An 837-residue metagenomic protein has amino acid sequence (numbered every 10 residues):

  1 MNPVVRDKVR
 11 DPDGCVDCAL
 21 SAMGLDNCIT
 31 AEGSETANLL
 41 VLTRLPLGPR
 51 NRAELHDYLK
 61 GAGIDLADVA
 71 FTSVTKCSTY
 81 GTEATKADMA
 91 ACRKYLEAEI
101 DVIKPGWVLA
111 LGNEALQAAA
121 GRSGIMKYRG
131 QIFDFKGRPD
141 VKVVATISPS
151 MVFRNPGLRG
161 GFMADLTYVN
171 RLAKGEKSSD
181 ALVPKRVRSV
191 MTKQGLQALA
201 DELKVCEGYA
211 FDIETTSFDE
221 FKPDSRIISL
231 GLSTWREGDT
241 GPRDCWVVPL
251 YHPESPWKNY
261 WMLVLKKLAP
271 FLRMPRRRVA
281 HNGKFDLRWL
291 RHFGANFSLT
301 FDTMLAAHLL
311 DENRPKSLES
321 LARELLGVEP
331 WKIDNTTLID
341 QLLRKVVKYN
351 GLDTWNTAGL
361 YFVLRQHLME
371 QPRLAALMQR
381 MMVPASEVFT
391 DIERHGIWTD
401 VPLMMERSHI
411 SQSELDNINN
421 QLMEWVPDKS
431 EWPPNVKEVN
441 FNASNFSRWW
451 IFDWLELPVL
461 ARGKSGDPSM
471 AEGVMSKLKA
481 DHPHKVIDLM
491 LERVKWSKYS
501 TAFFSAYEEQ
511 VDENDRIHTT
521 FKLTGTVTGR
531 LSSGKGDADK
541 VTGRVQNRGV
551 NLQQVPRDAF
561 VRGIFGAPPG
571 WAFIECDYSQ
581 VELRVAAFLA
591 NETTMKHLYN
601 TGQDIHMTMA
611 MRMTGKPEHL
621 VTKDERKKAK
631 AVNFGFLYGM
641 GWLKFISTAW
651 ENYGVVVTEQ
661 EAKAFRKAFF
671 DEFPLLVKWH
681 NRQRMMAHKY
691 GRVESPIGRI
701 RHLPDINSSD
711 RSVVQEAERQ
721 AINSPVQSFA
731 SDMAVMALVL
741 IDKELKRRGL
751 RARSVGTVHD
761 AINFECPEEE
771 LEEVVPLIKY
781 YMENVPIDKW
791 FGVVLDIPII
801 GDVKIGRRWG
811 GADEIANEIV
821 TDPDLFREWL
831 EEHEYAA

Functional and structural regions predicted by a protein language model:
M1-D7, E176-A198, R807-A837: Acidic, low-complexity intrinsically disordered tails
M1-S179: A polyanion-binding, active-site-adjacent surface
N38, L55-H56, K60-A62, A120-G130 (+6 more regions): Metal-dependent phosphoesterase core characteristic of DEDDh/y 3'-5' exonuclease domains
V41-T43, T146, Y209-F211, A280 (+3 more regions): Short hydrophobic beta-strand that contains or immediately precedes a catalytic carboxylate
K104-G112, A210, R276-G283, F573-E575: Acidic beta-strand-to-loop metal/phosphate-binding motif
R171, G175-Y251, M274, A295 (+12 more regions): Conserved "right-hand" nucleotidyltransferase catalytic core of DNA-directed polymerases
E387-R394, L457-P458, S476, A480-P483 (+7 more regions): Conserved catalytic core of nucleic-acid polymerases
Y780-F791: A common structural junction motif
